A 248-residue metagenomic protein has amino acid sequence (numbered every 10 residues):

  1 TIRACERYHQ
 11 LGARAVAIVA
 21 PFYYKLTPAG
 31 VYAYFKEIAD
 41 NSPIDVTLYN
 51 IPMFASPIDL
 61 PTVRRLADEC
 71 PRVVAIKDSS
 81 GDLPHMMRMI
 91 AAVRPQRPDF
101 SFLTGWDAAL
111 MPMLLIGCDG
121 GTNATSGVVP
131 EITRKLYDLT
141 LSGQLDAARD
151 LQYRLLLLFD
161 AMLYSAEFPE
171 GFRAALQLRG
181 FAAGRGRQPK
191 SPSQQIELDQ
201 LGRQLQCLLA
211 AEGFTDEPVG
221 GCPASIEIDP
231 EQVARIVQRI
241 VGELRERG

Functional and structural regions predicted by a protein language model:
T1-A55, E227: Active-site beta->alpha loop and helix N-cap motifs at the rims of alpha/beta catalytic domains
R7, C118, T125, V129-V237 (+1 more regions): C-terminal alpha-helical cap/extension of soluble enzyme domains
T27, D59, S191-Q194: Ser/Thr-centered flexible coil motifs
D40, P52-L156, D160-A166: Catalytic alpha/beta core domains of metabolic enzymes, predominantly
G242-G248: C-terminal, disordered and strongly charge-biased linear tails with low hydrophobicity
